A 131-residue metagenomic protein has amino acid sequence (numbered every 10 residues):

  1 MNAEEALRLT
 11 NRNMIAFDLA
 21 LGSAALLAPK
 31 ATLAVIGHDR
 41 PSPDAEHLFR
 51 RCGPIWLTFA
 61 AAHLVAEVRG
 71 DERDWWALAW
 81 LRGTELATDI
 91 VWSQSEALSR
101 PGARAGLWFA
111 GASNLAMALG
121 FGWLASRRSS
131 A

Functional and structural regions predicted by a protein language model:
M1-A131: Short amphipathic, positively biased membrane-proximal segments that drive organelle/inner-membrane targeting
